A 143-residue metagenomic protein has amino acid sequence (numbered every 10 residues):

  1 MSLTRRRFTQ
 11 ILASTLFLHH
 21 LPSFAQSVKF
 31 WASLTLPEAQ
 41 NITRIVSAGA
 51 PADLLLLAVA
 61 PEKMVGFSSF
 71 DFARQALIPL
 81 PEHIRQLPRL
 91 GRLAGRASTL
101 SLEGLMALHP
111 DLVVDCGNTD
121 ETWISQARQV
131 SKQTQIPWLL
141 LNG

Functional and structural regions predicted by a protein language model:
M1-L3, T15, H20, A97 (+1 more regions): Unusually extended, aromatic-enriched hydrophobic runs near protein termini
L3, P81, R128-V130: Short low-complexity, flexible loop/linker segments enriched in glycine and/or proline with clustered acidic
L3-L55: Bacterial Sec-exported substrate-binding components of ABC uptake systems
T4, E38-N41, A60, L108-H109 (+1 more regions): Residue-level preference for short coil/turn positions at secondary-structure junctions
Q26-V28, T35-A39, L112, T122-G143: Extracytoplasmic substrate-binding proteins
A32, Q40-T43, P81, M106 (+1 more regions): Alpha-helical context
A52-L108, L112-E121, I136: A short, structured surface patch at a secondary-structure boundary
